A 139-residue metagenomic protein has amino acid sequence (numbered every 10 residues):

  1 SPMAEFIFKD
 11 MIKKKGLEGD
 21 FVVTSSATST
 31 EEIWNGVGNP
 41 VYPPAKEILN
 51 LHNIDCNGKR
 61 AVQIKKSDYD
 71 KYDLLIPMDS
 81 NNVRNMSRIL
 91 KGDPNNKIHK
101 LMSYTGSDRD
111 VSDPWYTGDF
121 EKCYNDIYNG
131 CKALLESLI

Functional and structural regions predicted by a protein language model:
S1-K71, E136-I139: Conserved active-site segments centered on acidic
G38-Y42, D79, C131: A structural signal for well-ordered alpha-helical scaffolds and beta->alpha junctions
D68, L74, S80-I139: Phosphate-binding/catalytic loops
